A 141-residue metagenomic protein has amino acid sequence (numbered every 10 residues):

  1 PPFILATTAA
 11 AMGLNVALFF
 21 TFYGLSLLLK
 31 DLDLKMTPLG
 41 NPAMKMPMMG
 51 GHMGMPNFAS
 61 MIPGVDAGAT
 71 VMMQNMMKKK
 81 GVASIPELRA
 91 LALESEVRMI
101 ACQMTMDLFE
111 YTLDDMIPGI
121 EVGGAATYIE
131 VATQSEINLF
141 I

Functional and structural regions predicted by a protein language model:
P1-S26: Long, hydrophobic N-terminal alpha-helical segment
A6, P86-A90, Y128-I129: Short amphipathic alpha-helical segments and helix-helix/interface helices
A10-A11, L93, T133: Anion (oxyanion) recognition and catalysis
L25-P38: N-terminal beta-loop-helix "entrance" segment that forms/cooperates in small-molecule cofactor or anionic ligand
L34, G81-I85, D107, D115-M116 (+1 more regions): Thiamine diphosphate
M36-M73, M77, G81: A glycine-rich helix N-cap at a beta->alpha junction
I62-C102, M106-Y111: Mid-chain, well-packed structural core segment of small domains
A101, D114-I117, E121, A125-I141: Glycine-rich, aromatic-bearing surface loops/beta-hairpins
